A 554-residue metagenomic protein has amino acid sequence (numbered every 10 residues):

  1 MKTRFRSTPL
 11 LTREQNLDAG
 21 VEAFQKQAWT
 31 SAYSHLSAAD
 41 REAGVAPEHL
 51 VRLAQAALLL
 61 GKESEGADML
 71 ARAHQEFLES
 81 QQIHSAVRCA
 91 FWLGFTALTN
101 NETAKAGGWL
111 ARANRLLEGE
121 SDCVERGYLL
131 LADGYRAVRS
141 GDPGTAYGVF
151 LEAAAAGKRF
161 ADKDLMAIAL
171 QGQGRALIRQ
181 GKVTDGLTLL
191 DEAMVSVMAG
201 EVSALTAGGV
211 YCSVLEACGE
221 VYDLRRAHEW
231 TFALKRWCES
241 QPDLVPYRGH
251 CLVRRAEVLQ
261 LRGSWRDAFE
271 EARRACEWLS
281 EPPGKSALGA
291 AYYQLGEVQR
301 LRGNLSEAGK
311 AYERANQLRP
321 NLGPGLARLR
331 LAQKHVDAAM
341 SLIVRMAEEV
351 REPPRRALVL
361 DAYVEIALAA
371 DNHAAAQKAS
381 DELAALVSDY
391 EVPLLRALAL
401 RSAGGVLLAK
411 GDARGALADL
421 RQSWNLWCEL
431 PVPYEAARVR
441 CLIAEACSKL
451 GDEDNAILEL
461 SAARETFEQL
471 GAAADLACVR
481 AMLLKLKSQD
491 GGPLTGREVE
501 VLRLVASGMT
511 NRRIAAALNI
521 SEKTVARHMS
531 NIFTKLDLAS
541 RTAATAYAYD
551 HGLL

Functional and structural regions predicted by a protein language model:
T12-A38, R139: Alpha-helical segment of the N-proximal tetratricopeptide repeat
A19-Q25, V51-E63, V87-T103, E125-D142 (+10 more regions): Tandem amphipathic alpha-helical repeat scaffolds
W29-T30, E63, I83, T103 (+13 more regions): TPR-repeat structural position
Y33-R41, A71-Q81, A111-S121, L151-D162 (+9 more regions): Amphipathic alpha-helical segments of tetratricopeptide repeats
R52, M69, E459, H528-N531: Residues within the DNA-recognition helix of helix-turn-helix
A375-L442, L483-G491, R513: Generic long, charged, amphipathic alpha-helical segments
A409, A418, A481-A539, A543-L554: Helix-turn-helix DNA-binding segment
